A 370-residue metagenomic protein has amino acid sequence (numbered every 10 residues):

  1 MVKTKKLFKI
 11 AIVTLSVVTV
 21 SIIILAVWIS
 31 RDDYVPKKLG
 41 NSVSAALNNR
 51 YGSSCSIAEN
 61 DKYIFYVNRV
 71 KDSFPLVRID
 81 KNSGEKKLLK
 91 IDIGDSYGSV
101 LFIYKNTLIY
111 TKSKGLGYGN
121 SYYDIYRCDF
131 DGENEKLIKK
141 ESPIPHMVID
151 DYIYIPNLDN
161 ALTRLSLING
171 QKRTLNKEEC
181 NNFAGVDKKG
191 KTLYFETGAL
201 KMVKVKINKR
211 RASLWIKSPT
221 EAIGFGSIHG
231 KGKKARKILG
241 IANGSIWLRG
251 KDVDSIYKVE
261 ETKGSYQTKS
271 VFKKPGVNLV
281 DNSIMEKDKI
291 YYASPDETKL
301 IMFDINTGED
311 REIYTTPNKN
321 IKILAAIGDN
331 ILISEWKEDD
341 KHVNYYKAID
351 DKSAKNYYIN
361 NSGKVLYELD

Functional and structural regions predicted by a protein language model:
V2-V20: N-terminal Sec-pathway targeting helices
K37-N49, E85-I91, E133-K139, Q171-N176 (+4 more regions): A short beta-strand motif characteristic of beta-propeller blades
S42-P75, I93-V100: Beta-strand-rich domains and repeat architectures in extracellular enzymes and scaffolds, especially beta-propellers
R50-A58, D95-K105, K140-D151, E179-G190 (+4 more regions): Repeated scaffold domains used in trafficking and secretory/extracellular systems, primarily beta-propellers
F65-V67, I109-K112, Y154-P156, Y194-E196 (+4 more regions): Residue position within the beta-strands of beta-propeller blades
R69-S73, L116-Y123, P156-D159, G198-A199 (+4 more regions): Short, solvent-exposed loop/turn segments at conserved positions within beta-propeller repeat blades
P75-V77, D124-Y126, A161-T163, K201-V203 (+4 more regions): A short loop-to-beta-strand structural motif that recurs across blades of beta-propeller domains
D80-G84, D129-E133, S166-G170, K206-R210 (+4 more regions): Short loop/turn segments that connect beta-strands within beta-propeller blades
